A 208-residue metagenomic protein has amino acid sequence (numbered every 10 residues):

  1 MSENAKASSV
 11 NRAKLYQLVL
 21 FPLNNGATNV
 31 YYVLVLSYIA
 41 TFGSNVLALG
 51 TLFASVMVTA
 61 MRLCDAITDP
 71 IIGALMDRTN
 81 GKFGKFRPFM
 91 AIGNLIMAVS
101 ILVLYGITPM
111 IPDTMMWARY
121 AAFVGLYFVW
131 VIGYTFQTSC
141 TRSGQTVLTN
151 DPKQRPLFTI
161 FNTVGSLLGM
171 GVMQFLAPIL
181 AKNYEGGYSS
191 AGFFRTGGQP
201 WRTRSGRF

Functional and structural regions predicted by a protein language model:
S2-F208: Membrane-embedded alpha-helical bundles of multi-pass transporters/translocases, especially carrier/permease families
